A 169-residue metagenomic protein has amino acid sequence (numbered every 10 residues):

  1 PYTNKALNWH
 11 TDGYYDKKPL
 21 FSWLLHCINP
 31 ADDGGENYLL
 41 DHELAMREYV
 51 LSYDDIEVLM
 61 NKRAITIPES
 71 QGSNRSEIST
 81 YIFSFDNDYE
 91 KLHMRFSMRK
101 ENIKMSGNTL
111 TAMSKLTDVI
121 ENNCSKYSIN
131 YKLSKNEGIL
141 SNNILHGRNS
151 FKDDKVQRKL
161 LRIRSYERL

Functional and structural regions predicted by a protein language model:
P1-S134, G138-I139, I144-L169: Active-site environment of non-heme Fe oxygenases that use a 2-His-1-carboxylate facial triad
